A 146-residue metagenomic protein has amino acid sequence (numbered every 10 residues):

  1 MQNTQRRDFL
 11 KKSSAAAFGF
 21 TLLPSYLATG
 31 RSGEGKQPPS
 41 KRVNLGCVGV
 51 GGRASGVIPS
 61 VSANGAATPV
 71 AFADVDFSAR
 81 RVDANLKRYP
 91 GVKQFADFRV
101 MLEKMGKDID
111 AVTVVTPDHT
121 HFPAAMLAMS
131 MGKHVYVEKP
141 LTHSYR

Functional and structural regions predicted by a protein language model:
M1-H134: N-terminal glycine-/serine-/threonine-rich beta1-alpha1-beta2 phosphate-ribose binding loop of Rossmann-like
E138: The substrate-binding groove and active-site-proximal loops of carbohydrate-active enzymes, especially glycoside
L141-R146: Rossmann-fold NAD(P)-binding glycine/threonine-rich loop
